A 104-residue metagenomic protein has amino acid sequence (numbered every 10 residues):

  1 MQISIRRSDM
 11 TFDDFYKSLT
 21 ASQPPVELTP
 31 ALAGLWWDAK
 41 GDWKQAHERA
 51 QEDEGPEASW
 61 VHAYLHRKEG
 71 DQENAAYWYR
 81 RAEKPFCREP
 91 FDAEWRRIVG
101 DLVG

Functional and structural regions predicted by a protein language model:
M1-D9, L32: N-terminal amphipathic/basic-hydrophobic helices that include classical n-h-c signal peptides and signal-anchor
D14-E27, E48-Q51: TPR-adjacent "capping" and linker segments in tetratricopeptide-repeat scaffold/adaptor proteins
E54-P56, G70-E89: TPR/TPR-like (Sel1-like) alpha-helical repeat modules
